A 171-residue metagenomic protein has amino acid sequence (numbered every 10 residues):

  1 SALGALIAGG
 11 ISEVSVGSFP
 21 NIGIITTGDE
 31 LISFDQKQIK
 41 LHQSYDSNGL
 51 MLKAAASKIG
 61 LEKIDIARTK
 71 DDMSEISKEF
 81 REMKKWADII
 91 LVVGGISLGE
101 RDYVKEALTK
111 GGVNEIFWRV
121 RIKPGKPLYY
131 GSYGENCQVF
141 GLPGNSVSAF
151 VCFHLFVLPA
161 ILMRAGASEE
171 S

Functional and structural regions predicted by a protein language model:
S1-A67: Short, glycine/charged-enriched hinge/interface segments at domain edges or termini
A2-G4, F34-Q38, K78, D102-K105 (+1 more regions): Short acidic, glycine/serine/threonine-rich loops at helix termini
G9-S12, L31, A55, I59 (+3 more regions): Change "in soluble alpha/beta enzymes" to "in soluble alpha/beta proteins
E13-S18, K58, E82-K85, R121-I122 (+1 more regions): Solvent-exposed alpha-helices and their adjacent loops that cap or buttress functional pockets in soluble metabolic
I24-T27, V92-V93, R121, L142-P143: Short beta-strand segments
Q43-G49, K70-E75, R119-L128: A general structural motif
M51-G112: N-terminal small/polar loop signature for handling phosphorylated ligands or for N-terminal nucleophile
A107-S171: Flexible glycine/proline-rich
